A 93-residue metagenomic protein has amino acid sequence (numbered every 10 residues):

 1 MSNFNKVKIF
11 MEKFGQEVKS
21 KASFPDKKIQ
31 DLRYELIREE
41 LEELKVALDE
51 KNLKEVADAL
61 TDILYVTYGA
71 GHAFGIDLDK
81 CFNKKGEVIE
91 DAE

Functional and structural regions predicted by a protein language model:
M1-E93: Flexible "arm" and connector segments at domain edges
